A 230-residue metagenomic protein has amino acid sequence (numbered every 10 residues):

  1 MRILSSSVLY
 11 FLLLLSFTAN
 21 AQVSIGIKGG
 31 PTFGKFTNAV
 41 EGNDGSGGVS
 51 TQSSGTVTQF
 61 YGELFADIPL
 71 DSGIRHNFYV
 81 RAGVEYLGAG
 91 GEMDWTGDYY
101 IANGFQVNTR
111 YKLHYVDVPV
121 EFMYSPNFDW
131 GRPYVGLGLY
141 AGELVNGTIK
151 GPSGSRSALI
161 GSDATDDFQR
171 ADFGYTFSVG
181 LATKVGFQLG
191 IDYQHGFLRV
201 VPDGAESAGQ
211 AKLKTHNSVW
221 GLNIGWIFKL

Functional and structural regions predicted by a protein language model:
S7-S16: Bacterial N-terminal signal peptides
F17-A21: Sec/Tat signal peptide C-region and signal peptidase I cleavage site
S24, H216-L230: Outer-membrane beta-barrel "beta-signal"
I27-F33, A82-Y86, F122, V135-A141 (+3 more regions): Transmembrane beta-barrel strands of outer-membrane/channel proteins
F36-V57, G88-V116, G142-T176, F197-G221: Extracellular/periplasm-exposed beta-strand and loop segments of Gram-negative cell-envelope proteins, dominated by
T58-L64, V116-V120, P133, F173-V179 (+2 more regions): Hydrophobic, lipid-facing positions within transmembrane beta-strands of outer-membrane proteins
L64-G73, F122-F128, T183-V185, F197 (+1 more regions): Outer-membrane beta-barrel proteins
G73-I74, F78, W130-G131, V185-I191: Repeated loop/turn-to-beta-strand initiation elements of outer-membrane beta-barrel proteins
